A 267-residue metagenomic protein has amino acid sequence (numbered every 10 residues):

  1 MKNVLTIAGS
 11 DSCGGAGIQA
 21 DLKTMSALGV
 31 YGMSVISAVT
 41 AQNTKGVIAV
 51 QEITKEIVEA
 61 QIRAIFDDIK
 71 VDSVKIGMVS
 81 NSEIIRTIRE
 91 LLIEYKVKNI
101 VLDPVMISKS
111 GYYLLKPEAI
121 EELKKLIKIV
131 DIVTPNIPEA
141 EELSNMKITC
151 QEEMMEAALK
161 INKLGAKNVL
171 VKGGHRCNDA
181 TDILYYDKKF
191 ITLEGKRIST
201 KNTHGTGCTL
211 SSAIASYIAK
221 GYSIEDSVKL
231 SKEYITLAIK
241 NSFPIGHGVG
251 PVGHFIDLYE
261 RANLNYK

Functional and structural regions predicted by a protein language model:
K2-T6, M25-K109: Conserved N-terminal subdomain of the carbohydrate kinase-like
I7-C13, F190-H204: Short pre-catalytic strand/loop immediately N-terminal to key active-site residues, enriched for Gly-Thr
G14-V30: N-terminal basic/disordered segments at the start of proteins
Q19-L22, E141-E142, T200-I224: Short, small-residue alpha-helix embedded
G29-M33, F190-I191, Y217-S231: Phosphate-handling active-site elements
E52, D226-K267: Charged C-terminal helix
K116-F190: Conserved phosphate/ATP/ADP-binding segment of small-molecule kinases
